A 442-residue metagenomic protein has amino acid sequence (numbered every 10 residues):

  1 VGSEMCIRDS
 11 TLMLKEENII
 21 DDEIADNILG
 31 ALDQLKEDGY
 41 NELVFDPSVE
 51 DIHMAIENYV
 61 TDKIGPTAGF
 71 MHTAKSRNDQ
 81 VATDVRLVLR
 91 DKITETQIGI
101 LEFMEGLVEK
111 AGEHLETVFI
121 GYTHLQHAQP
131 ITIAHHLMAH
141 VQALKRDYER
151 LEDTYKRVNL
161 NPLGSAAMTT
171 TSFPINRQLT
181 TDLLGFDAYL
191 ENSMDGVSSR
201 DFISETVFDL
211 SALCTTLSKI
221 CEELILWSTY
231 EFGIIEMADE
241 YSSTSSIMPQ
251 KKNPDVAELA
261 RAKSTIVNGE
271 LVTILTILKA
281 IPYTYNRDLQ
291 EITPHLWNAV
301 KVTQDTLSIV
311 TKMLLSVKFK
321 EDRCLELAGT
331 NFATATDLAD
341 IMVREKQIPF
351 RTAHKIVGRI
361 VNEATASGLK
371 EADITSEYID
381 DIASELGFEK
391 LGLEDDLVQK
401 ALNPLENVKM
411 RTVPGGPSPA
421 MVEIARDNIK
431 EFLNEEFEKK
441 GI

Functional and structural regions predicted by a protein language model:
V1-S3, P66-T67, M248-I442: Glycine-rich cofactor/substrate-binding loops
V1-T170, I175-T181, Y241-T244, D255 (+4 more regions): A helix-coil-helix interface module used to build multimeric assemblies and to scaffold catalytic/cofactor sites
S10, L14, A31-D38, Y59 (+18 more regions): Generic, well-ordered alpha-helical scaffold segments in large soluble proteins
S10-I19, T132-H135, F202-A212, D337-Q347: Short, well-ordered beta-strand elements within core beta-sheets of diverse protein domains
H53, E57, I203-T206, A335 (+1 more regions): Short runs of predominantly hydrophobic/aromatic residues within well-ordered alpha helices that form helix-helix
R90, Q97, G112, I120 (+3 more regions): Charged, flexible cofactor/metal-binding loops and thiol motifs
